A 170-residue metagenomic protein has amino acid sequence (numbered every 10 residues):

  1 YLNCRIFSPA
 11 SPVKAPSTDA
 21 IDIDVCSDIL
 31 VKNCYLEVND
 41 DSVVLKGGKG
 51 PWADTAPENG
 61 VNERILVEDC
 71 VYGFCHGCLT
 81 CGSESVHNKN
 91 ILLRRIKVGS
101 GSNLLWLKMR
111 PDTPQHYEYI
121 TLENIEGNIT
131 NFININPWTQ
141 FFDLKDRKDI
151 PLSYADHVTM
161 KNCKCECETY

Functional and structural regions predicted by a protein language model:
Y1-Y170: Extracellular/periplasmic carbohydrate-active domains that bind, remodel, or depolymerize complex polysaccharides
